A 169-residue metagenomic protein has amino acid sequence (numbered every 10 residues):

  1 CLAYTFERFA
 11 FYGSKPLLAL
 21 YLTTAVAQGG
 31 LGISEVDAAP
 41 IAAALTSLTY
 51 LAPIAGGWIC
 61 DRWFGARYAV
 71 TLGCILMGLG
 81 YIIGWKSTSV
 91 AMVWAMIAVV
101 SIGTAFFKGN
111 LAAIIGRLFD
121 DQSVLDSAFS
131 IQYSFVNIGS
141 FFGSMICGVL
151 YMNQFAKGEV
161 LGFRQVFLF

Functional and structural regions predicted by a protein language model:
T5, G80, A91-F107: Hydrophobic core of transmembrane alpha-helices in multi-pass small-molecule transporters, especially MFS/SLC-type
P16-A39, M152: Short amphipathic helix-loop junctions that connect adjacent transmembrane helices in Major Facilitator Superfamily/SLC
A39-C60, F141: Central cavity-lining transmembrane alpha-helices of secondary-active solute carriers, predominantly the Major
L48-T49, D126-F155: Glycine-rich segments within core transmembrane alpha-helices of 12-TM secondary carriers
R62-C74: Cytoplasmic membrane-interface "Motif A"-like loop-to-helix N-cap segments of 12-TM Major Facilitator Superfamily
L72-W94: C-terminal ends and interior cores of transmembrane alpha-helices in multi-pass membrane transporters/permeases
W94, G162-F169: Symmetry-related core transmembrane helices of the 12-TM Major Facilitator Superfamily/SLC fold
F106-D121: Intracellular juxtamembrane helix-capping segments at the cytosolic ends of symmetry-related transmembrane helices
